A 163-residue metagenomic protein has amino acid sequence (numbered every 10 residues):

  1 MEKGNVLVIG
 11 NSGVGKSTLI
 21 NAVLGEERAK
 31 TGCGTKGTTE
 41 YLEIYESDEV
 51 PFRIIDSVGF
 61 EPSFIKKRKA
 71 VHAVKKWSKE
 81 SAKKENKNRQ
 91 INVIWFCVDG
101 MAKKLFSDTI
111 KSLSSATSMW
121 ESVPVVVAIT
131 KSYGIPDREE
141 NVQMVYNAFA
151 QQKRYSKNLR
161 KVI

Functional and structural regions predicted by a protein language model:
M1-P62: Conserved G1/Walker A P-loop phosphate-binding module
G10, K69-V71, V125: A general, composition-driven signal for non-globular sequence regions
L19-C33, G59-I65, F96-V98, Y133-Y146: Short charge-dense sequence patches
E49-K83: Nucleotide-state-sensitive switch-loop elements of NTP-binding domains
A73-N158: Conserved C-terminal guanine-recognition region of P-loop GTPase G domains, centered on the G4
V162-I163: Beta-strand-loop-alpha "switch" segments that mediate conformational coupling across diverse proteins
